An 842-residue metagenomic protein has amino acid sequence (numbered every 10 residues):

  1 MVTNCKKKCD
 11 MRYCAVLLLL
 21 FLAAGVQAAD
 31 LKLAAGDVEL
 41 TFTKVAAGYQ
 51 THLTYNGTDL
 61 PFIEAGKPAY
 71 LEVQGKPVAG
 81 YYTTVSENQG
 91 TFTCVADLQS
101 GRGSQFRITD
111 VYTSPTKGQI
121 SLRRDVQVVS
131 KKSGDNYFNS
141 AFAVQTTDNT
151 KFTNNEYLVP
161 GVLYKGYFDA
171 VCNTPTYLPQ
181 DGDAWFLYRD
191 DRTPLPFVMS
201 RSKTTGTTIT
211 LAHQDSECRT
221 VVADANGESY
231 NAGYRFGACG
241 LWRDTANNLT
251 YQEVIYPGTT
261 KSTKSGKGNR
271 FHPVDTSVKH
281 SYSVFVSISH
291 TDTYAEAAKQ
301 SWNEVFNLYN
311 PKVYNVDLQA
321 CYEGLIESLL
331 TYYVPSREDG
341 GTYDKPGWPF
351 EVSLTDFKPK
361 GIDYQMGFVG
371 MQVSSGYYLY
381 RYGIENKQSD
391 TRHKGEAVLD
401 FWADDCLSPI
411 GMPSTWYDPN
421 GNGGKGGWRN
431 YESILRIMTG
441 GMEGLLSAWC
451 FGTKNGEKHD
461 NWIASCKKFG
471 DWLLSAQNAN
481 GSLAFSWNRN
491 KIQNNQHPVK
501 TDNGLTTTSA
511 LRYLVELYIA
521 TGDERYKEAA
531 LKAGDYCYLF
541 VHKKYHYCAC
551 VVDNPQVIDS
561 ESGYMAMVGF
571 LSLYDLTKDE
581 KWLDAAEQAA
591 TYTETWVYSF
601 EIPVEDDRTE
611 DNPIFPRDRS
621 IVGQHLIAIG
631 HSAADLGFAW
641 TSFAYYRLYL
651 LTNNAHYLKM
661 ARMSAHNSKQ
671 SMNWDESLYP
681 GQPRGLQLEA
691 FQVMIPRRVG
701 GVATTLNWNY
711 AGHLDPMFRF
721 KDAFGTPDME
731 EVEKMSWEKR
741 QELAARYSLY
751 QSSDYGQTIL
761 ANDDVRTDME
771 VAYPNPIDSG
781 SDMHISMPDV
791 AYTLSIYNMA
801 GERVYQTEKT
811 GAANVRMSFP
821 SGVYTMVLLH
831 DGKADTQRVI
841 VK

Functional and structural regions predicted by a protein language model:
M1-T3, Y13, A761-Y773, I777-K842: C-terminal outer-membrane/trafficking sorting elements
V45, T58-T276: Beta-strand/loop-rich accessory regions of lumenal/periplasmic or secreted enzymes, predominantly carbohydrate-active
E253, R270-E296: Short Pro-Gly-centered flexible turn/kink motifs
D292-Y364, A397, F401-N420, K467 (+3 more regions): Low-complexity, Ser/Thr/Pro/Gly-enriched N-terminal "stalk/linker" regions
N315-V334, G376, S389-D404, T439-M442 (+7 more regions): Hydrophobic core segments within long, regular secondary-structure runs in both alpha- and beta-rich folds
D339-Q365, G411-I437, S482-T508, H546-G569 (+2 more regions): Carbohydrate-binding/catalytic loop surfaces
V373-S389, G440-K458, T508-E524, M565-E580 (+4 more regions): Well-ordered alpha-helical scaffold segments within catalytic/enzyme domains
E731, M735, L743-Y773, S779: Residue-level detector of functionally pivotal "anchor" positions at catalytic/ligand-binding pockets or at interdomain
